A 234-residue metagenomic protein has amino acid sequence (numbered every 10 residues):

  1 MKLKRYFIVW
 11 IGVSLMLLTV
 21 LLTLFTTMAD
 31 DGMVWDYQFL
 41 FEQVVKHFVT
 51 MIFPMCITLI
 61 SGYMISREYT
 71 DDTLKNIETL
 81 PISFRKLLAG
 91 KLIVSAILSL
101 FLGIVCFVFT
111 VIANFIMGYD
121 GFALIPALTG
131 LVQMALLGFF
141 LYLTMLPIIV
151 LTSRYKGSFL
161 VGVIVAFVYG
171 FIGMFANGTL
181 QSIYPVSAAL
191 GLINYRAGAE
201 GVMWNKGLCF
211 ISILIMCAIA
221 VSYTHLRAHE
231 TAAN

Functional and structural regions predicted by a protein language model:
M1-V13, R154-G157: Aromatic- and glycine-rich beta-strand/loop motifs that create alpha-glucan
L15-L24, F107, F210-Y223: Hydrophobic core of alpha-helical transmembrane segments in multi-pass integral membrane proteins
V20-F53, A89-R154: Secretory targeting signals
L22-F25, L151, Y155-G191: Transmembrane helix segments
V45-R67: Long, hydrophobic alpha-helical segments
M64-A96: Helix-loop-helix units of permease transmembrane domains in multi-pass membrane transporters, especially ABC
P185-M203: Short, membrane-exposed interhelical loops at transmembrane-helix boundaries
T224-T231: Conserved small/polar residues in nucleotide/adenosyl-binding loops
